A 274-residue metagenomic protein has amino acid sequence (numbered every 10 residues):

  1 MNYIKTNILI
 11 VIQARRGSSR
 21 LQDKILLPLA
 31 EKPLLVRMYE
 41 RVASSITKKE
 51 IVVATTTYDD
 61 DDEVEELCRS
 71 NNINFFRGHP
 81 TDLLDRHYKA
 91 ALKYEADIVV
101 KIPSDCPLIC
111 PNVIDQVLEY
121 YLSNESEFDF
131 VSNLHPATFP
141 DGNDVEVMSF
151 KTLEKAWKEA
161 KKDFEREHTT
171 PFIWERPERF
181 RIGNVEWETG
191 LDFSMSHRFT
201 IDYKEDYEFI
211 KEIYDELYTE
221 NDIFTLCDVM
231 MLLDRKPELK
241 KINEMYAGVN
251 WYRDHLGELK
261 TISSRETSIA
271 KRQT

Functional and structural regions predicted by a protein language model:
N2-I4, T170-Q273: Conserved alpha/beta core of the MobA/IspD/sugar-nucleotide pyrophosphorylase nucleotidyltransferase superfamily
I4-T55: N-terminal glycine-rich phosphate-binding loop and ensuing alpha1 helix
A43-F75: Acidic donor-binding segment of Leloir-type glycosyltransferases
R69-D82, L92: Conserved donor nucleotide-binding strand/loop of the catalytic core
L83-K89, P103-Y120: Acidic donor-binding/catalytic loop of UDP-sugar-dependent glycosyltransferases, especially processive GT2
V99-V100: Short aromatic/hydrophobic "clamp" motif used to bind/position activated sugar donors
C110-T138: Conserved donor-nucleotide/metal-binding helix-loop-beta segment in metal-dependent transferases, i.e., the alpha-helix
M148, L153-R176: Anionic-ligand binding region
